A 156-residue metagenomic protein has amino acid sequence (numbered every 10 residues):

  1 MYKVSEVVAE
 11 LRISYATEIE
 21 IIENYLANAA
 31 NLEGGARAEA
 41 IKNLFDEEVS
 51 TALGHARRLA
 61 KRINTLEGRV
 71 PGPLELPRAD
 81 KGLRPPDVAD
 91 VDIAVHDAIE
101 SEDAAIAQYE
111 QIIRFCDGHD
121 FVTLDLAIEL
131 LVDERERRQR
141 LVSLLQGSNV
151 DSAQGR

Functional and structural regions predicted by a protein language model:
M1-R156: Iron-associated oxidoreductase/ferritin-like identity signal
